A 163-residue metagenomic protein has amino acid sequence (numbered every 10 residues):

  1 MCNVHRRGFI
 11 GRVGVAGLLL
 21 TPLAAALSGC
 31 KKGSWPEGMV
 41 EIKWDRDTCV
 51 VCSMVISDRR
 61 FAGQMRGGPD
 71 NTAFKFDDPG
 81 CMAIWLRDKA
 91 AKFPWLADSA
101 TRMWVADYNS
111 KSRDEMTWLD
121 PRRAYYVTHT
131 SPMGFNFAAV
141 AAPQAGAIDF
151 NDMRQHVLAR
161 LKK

Functional and structural regions predicted by a protein language model:
C2, G8-G29: N-terminal export signals
N3, L23-V51: C-terminal segment of N-terminal export signals and the immediately downstream linker at the start of the mature
A16, D88-K89, R160: Alpha-helix boundary/capping residues
G33, V55, I84: Cys/His-rich metal-chelating microdomains
D45-K75, G80: Post-signal-peptide N-terminal segment of Sec-exported extracytoplasmic proteins
A73-T117: Mature extracytoplasmic domains of secretory-pathway proteins
T101-K163: Beta-strand-rich cores of mature extracytoplasmic or soluble domains
